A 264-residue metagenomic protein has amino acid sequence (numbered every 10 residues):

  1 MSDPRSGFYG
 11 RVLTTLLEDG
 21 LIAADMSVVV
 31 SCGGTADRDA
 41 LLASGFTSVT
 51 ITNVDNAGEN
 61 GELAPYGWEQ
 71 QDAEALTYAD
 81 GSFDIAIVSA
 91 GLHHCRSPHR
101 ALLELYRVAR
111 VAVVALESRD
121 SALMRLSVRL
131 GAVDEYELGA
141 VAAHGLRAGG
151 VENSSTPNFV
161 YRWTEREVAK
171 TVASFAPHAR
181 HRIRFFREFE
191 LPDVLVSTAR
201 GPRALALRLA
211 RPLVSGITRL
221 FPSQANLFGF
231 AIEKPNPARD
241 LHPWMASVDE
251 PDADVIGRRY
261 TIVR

Functional and structural regions predicted by a protein language model:
D3-M26, A36-D37: Conserved alpha-helix/loop element of class I SAM-dependent methyltransferases that forms part of the SAM/SAH-binding
V29-A75: Class I SAM-dependent methyltransferase SAM/SAH-binding core
A75-D80, R96: Short conserved loop adjoining the S-adenosyl-L-methionine
A86-I87: Hydrophobic beta-strand segment of the Class I
H99-A115: A short glycine-rich, Lys/Arg-flanked "PGG" loop and its adjoining helix->strand segment in the class I
V111-L146: Conserved class I S-adenosyl-L-methionine
T156-F186: Short alpha-helix
A179-R264: A C-terminal cap/extension of S-adenosyl-L-methionine-dependent methyltransferases that defines the acceptor-substrate
